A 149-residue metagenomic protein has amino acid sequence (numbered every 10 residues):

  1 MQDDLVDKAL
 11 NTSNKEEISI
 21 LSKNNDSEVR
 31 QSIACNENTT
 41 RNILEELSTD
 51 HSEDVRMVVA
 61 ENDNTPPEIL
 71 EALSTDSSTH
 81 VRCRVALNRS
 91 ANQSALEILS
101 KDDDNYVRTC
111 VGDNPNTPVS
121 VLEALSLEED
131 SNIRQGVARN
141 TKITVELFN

Functional and structural regions predicted by a protein language model:
M1-N149: Alpha-helical scaffold segments
